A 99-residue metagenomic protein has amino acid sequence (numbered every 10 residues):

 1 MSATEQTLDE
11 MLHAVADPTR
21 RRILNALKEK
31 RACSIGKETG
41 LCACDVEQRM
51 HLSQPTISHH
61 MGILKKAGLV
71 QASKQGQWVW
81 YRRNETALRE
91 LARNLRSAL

Functional and structural regions predicted by a protein language model:
M1-L8: Short, intrinsically disordered or compositionally biased N-terminal tails of bacterial proteins
E10-H13, T19-S53, V79-T86: N-terminal helix-turn-helix DNA-binding core of bacterial DNA-binding proteins
N25, S58-H60, Q77: Base-recognition residues in the alpha-helical recognition helix of bacterial helix-turn-helix
L27, N94-L95: Residue-level signal for well-ordered alpha-helical positions
Q48, H59, K65-K66: Alpha-helical residues within the helix-turn-helix
K65-Q75, R82: Beta-hairpin "wing" of winged helix-turn-helix
A87-L91: Short, charged/polar, Gly/Pro-enriched secondary-structure boundary elements
A98-L99: A common structural junction motif
